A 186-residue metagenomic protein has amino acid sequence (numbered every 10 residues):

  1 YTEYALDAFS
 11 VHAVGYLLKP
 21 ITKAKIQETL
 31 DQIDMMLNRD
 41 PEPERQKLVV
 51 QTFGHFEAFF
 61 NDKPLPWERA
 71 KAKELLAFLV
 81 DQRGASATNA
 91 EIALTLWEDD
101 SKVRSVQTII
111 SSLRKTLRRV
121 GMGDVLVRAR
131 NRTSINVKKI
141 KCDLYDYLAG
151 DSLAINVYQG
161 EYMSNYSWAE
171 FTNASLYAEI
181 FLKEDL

Functional and structural regions predicted by a protein language model:
Y1-L37: CheY-like receiver
K23-K25, D31, M35-L186: Intrinsically disordered, low-complexity protein-interaction/activation regions
